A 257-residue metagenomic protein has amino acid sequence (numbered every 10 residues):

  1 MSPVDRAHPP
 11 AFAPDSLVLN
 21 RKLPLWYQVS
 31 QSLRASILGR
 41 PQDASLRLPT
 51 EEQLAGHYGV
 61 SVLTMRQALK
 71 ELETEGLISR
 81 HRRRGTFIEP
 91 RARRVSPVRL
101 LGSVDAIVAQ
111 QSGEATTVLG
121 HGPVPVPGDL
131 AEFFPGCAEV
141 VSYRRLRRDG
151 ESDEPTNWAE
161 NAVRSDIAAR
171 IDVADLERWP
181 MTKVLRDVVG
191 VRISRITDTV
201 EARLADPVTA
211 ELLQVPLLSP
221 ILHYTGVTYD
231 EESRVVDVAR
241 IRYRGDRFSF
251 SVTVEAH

Functional and structural regions predicted by a protein language model:
M1-V60: Extreme N-terminal segment that seeds HTH/winged-HTH DNA-binding domains in transcriptional regulators
W26, T50, F87-L101: Short, cationic-aromatic polyanion-contact patches
S32, E73-T74: N-terminal leader/targeting segments and the immediate start of mature chains
T64: Residues in the helix-turn-helix
T74-R83, E89-R91: Beta-hairpin "wing" of winged helix-turn-helix
V108-T116: Short coil-to-beta-strand transition motifs
A115-H257: C-terminal all-alpha effector/ligand-binding and dimerization domain of prokaryotic HTH-type transcriptional repressors
